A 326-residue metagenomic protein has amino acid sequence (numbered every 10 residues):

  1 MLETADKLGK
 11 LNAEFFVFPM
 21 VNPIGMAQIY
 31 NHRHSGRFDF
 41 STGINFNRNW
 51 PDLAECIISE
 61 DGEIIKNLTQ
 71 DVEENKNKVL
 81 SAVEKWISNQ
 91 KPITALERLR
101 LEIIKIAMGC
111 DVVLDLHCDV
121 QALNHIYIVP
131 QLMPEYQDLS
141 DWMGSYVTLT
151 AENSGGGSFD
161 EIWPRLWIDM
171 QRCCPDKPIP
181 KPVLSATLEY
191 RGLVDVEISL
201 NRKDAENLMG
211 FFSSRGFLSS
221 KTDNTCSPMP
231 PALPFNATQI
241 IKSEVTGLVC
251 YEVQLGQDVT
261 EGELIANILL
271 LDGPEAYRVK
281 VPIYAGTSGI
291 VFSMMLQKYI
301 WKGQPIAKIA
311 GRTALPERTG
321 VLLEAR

Functional and structural regions predicted by a protein language model:
M1-R326: Structured catalytic-domain cores with a bias toward divalent-metal coordination
